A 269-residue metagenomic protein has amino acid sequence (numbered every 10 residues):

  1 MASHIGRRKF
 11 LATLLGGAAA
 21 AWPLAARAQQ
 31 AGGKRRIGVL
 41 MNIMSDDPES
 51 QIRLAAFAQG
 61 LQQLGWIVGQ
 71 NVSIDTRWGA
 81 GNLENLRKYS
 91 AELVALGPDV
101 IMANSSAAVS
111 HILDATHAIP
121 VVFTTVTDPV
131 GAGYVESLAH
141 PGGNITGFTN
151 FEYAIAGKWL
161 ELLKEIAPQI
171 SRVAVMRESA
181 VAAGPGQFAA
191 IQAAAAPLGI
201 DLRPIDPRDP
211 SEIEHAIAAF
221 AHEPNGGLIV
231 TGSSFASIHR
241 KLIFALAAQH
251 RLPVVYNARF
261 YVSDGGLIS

Functional and structural regions predicted by a protein language model:
M1-S269: Short hydrophobic alpha-helices and adjacent helix-cap/hinge residues
